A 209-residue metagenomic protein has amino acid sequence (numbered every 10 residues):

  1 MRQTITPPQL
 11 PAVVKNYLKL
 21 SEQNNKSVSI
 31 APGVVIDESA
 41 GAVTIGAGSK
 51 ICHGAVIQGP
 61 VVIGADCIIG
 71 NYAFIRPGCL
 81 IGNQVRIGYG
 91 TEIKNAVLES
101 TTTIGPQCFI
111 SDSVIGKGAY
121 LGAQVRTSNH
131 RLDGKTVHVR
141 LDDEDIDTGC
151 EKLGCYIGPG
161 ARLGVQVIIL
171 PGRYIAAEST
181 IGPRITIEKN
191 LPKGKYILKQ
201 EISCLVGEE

Functional and structural regions predicted by a protein language model:
M1-V34, S39-G41, G48, R173 (+3 more regions): Terminal amphipathic alpha-helical/low-complexity segments used for targeting or macromolecular assembly
S29, T44, V62, L80 (+2 more regions): ABC ATPase A-loop
D37-S39, I57, I75, F109 (+2 more regions): Short, solvent-exposed loop/turn positions at domain surfaces that link secondary-structure elements or cap domain
A47, A65, G82-N83, K94 (+1 more regions): The repeat-register position in solenoid repeat domains
V62-Y72, G78-L80: Right-handed parallel beta-helix
G70, R86-G88: Short beta-strand elements of solenoid repeat domains
Y89-G90, N95-E209: Glycine-rich hexapeptide-repeat left-handed beta-helix
